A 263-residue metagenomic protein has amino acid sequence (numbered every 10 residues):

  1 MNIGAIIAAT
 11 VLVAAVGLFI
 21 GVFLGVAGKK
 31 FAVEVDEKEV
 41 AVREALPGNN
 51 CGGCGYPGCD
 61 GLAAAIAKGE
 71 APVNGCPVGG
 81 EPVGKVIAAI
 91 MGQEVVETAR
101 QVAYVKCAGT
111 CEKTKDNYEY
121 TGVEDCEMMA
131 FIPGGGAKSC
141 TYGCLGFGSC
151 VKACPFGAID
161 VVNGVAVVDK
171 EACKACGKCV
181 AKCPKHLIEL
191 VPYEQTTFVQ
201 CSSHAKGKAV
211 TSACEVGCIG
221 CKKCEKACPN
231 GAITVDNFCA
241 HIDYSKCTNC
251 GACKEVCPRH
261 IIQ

Functional and structural regions predicted by a protein language model:
N2-A227, G231, K254-V256, H260-Q263: Ferredoxin-type iron-sulfur electron-transfer modules and their immediate structural context
K223, I233-V235, C239-H241: Strongly charged, low-complexity linkers/loops
